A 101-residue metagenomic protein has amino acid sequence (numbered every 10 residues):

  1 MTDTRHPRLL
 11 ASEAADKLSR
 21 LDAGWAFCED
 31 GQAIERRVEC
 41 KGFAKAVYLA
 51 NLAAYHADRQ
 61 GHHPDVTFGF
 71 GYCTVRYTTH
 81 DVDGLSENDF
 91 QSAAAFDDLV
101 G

Functional and structural regions predicted by a protein language model:
M1-E35, K41-G101: Long, contiguous binding/interaction regions
